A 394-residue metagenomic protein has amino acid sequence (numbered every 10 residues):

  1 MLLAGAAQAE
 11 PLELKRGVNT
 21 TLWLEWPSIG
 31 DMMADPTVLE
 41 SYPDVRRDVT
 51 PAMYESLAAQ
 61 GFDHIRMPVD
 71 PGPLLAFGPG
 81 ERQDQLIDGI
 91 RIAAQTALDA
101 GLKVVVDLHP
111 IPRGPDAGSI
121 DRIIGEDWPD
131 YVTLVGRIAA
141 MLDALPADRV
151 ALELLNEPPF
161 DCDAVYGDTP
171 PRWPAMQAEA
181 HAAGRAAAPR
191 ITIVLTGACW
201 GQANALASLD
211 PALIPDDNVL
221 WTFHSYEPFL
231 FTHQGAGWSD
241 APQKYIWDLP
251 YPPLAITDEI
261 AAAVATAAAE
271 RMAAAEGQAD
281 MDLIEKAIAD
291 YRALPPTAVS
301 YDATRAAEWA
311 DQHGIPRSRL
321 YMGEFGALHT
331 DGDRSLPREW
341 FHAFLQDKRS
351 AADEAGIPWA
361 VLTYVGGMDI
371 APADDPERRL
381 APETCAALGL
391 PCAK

Functional and structural regions predicted by a protein language model:
A4-A6: N-terminal signal peptide c-region/cleavage motif recognized by signal peptidases
Q8-H64: N-terminal carbohydrate-binding accessory modules
L14, P129-A289, A293, T304-L328 (+2 more regions): Active-site region of glycoside hydrolase catalytic domains
L24-G30, F229-T232, I370: Short, solvent-exposed loop/turn elements at domain surfaces
I29-V38, P71-D88, P112-P129, F160-Y166 (+2 more regions): Surface-exposed, active-site-proximal loop segments in enzymatic domains
P43-I65, P79-P110, A117-L154, P174-A187 (+1 more regions): An active-site-proximal structural segment forming one wall of the substrate-binding cleft that immediately precedes
R47-D70, R305-I315, D347-A360: Catalytic domains of carbohydrate-active enzymes, especially glycoside hydrolases
T330-K394: Aromatic-rich peripheral "rim/lid" segments of glycoside hydrolase catalytic domains that contact and position glycan
